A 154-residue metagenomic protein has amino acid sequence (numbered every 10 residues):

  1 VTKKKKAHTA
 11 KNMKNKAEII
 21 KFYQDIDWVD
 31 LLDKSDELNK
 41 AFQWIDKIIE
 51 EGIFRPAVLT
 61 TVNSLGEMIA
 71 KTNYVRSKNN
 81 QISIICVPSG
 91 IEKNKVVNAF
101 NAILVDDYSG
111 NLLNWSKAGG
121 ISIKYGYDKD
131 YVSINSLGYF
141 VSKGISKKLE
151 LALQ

Functional and structural regions predicted by a protein language model:
V1-V29, K117-A118: Active-site neighborhood of HAD-like aspartate-dependent phosphohydrolases
Q24-V58, L65-I69: Short, acidic loop-to-helix structural element flanking the phosphoryl-transfer center in phosphate-processing enzymes
L38-F42, M68-T72, Y108, S142 (+1 more regions): A structural signal for well-ordered alpha-helical scaffolds and beta->alpha junctions
I49-E50, R76, S116: N-terminal cationic-hydrophobic initiation segments that often serve targeting/anchoring roles
V58, L104-V105, I123-K124: A structural signal for short, well-ordered beta-strand segments and their strand-loop junctions that often border
L59-A102, S109-L112: Substrate-recognition "cap/lid" segment bordering the active-site pocket of phosphatases
N79, K95-N98, Y108-Q154: Asp-based, Mg2+/Mn2+-dependent phosphohydrolase catalytic module
